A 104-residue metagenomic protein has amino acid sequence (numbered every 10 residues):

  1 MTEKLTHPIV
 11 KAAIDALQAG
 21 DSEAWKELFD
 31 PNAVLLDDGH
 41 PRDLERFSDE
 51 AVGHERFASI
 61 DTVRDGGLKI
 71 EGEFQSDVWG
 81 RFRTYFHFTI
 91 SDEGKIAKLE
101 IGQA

Functional and structural regions predicted by a protein language model:
M1-A19, E27, P31: Short, low-complexity N-terminal intrinsically disordered segments enriched in polar/charged residues
L28-D43, F47: A short gly/proline-enriched turn/hairpin at secondary-structure junctions
F29, F74-S76, Q103: Short beta-strand segments enriched in hydrophobic/aromatic residues within well-folded beta-rich domains
A33, L68-I70, K95-I96: Hydrophobic residues embedded in beta-strands of well-ordered beta-sheets
E45-T89: Surface-exposed, charged secondary-structure patches
R81-A104: Short beta-strand edge/turn micro-motifs at domain boundaries
